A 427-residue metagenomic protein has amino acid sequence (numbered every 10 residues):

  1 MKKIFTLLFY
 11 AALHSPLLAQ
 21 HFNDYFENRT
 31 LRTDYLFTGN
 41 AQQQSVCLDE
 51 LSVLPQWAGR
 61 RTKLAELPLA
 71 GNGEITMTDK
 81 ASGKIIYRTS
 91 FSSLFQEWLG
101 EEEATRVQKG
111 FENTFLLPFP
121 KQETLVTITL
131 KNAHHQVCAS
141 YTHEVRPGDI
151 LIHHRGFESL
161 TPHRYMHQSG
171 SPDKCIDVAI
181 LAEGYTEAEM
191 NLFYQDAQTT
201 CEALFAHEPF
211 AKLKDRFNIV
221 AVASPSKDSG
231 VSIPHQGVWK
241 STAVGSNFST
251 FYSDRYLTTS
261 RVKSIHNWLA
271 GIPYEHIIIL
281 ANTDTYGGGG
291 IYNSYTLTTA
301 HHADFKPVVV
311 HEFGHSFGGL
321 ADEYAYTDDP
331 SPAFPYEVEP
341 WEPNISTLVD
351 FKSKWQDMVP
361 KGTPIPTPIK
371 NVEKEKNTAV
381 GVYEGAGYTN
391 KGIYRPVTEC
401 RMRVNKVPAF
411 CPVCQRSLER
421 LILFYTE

Functional and structural regions predicted by a protein language model:
M1-F22: Bacterial Sec-dependent N-terminal signal peptides
D24-F37, A41-Q43, Y324-E427: Replace "(M1/M4/M9/M12/WLM)" with "(e.g., M1/M4/M8/M9/M12/M26/WLM)" and add "not limited to" to clarify scope
E27-L151: Beta-strand-enriched, solvent-exposed domains that form extended recognition/catalytic surfaces
I150-E208, A221-V231, T250: Fold-level signature of zinc-dependent metallopeptidase catalytic domains
G184-E187, P225-S229, T283-G287, A303-F305 (+2 more regions): Solvent-exposed loop/turn segments at secondary-structure junctions within structured extracellular/periplasmic domains
L192, G289-V310: Short pre-active-site segment immediately N-terminal to the catalytic Zn-binding motif
R216-Y292: Active-site-proximal segments of metallohydrolase catalytic domains
K306-E323: Active-site recognition of the HExxH zinc-binding catalytic motif
